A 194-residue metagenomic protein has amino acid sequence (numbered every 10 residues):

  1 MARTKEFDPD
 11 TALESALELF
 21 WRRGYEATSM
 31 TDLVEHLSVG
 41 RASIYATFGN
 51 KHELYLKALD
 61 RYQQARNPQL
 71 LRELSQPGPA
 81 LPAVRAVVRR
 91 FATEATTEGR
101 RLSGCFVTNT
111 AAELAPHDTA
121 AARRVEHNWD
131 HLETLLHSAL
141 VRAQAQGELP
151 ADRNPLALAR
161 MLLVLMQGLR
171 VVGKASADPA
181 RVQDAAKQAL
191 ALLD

Functional and structural regions predicted by a protein language model:
D8-L17, L33, A58-Y62, R66 (+1 more regions): Generic hydrophobic, amphipathic alpha-helix propensity
T11, L19-K57: Helix-turn-helix
A12-F20, F91, M166: Short hydrophobic clusters on alpha-helical segments that form packing/core surfaces in small helical domains
K57, L71-S103, P155-A159: Hydrophobic alpha-helical connector segments
P82-R85, T119-A145: Amphipathic alpha-helical packing segments from all-alpha helical-bundle domains
A83, E98-R123: Amphipathic alpha-helical segments used for helix-helix packing
E94, A112, H117, S138 (+3 more regions): Amphipathic C-terminal alpha-helical segment
S103-T108, R153-V172, A185-L192: Hydrophobic alpha-helical segments that form the core of small-molecule binding pockets and/or dimer interfaces
